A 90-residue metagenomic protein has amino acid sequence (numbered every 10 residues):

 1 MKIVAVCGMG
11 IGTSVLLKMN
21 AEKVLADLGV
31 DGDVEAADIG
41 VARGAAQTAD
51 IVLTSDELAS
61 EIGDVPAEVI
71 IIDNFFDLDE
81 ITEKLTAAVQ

Functional and structural regions predicted by a protein language model:
K2-Q90: Short polar/charged helix/loop
